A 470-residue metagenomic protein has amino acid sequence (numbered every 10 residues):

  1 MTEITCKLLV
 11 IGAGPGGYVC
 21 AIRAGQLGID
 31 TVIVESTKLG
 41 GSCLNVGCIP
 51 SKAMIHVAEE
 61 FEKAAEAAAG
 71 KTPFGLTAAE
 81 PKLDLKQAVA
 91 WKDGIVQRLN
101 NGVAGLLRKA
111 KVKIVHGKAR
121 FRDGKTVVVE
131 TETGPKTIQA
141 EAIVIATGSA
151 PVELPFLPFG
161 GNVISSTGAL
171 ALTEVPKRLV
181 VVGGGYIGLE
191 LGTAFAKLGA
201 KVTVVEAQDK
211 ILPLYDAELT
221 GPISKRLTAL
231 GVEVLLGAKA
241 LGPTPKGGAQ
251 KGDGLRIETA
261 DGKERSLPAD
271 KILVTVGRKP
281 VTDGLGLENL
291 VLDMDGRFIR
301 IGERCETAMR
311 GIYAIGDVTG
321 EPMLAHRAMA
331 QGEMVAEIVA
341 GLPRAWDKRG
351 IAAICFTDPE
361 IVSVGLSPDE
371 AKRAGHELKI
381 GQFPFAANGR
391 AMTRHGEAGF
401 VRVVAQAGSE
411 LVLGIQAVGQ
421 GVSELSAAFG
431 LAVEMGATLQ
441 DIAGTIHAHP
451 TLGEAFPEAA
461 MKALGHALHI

Functional and structural regions predicted by a protein language model:
T2-C6, I22-I29, V34-V175, T203 (+7 more regions): Glycine-rich flavin
T2-G14, V175-G185: Beta1/beta-strand and adjacent pyrophosphate-binding region of the FAD-binding site in flavoprotein oxidoreductases
L9-I11, A119, T137-G148, V181-V182 (+4 more regions): Short hydrophobic core segments
L9-T37, S42, I49, A53-K63 (+3 more regions): Flexible, glycine-rich terminal cap/loop adjacent to redox cofactors in electron-transfer oxidoreductases
G14, E35, G148-S149, T259-D261 (+2 more regions): Short glycine-/small-residue-rich Rossmann-like dinucleotide-binding loops
G17, G188-L189: N-terminal Rossmann-fold NAD(P) dinucleotide-binding loop
A21, G25, G192, A196-K197: Gly/Ala-rich phosphate-binding loop of Rossmann-like dinucleotide-binding domains, activating on the conserved
G160-P176, S266-V339: FAD-site-proximal beta/loop scaffold in flavoenzymes
